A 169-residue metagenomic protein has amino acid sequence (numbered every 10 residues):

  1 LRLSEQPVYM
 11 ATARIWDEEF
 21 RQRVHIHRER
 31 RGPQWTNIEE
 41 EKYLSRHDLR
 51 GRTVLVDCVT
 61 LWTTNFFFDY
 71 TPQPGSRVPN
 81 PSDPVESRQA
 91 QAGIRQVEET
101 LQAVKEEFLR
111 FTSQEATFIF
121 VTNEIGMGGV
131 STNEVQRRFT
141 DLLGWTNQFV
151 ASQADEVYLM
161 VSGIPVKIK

Functional and structural regions predicted by a protein language model:
L1-L49: Conserved P-loop
P7, V54, E156-Y158: Short, well-ordered beta-strand core segments
A13, E41, V59-T60, E124-I125 (+1 more regions): Short, flexible active-site-adjacent loop segments at beta-strand->alpha-helix junctions, enriched in small/polar
W16, W62, G128: Feature marks short, surface-exposed loop/turn motifs that line or immediately flank catalytic pockets and channel
R30-Y70, I94, T100: Portal/gating segments that form or line small-molecule/metal binding sites
F66-Q73, P79-K169: Replace "adjacent to P-loop NTPase cores in ATP/GTP-dependent enzymes" with "adjacent to NTP-binding cores
